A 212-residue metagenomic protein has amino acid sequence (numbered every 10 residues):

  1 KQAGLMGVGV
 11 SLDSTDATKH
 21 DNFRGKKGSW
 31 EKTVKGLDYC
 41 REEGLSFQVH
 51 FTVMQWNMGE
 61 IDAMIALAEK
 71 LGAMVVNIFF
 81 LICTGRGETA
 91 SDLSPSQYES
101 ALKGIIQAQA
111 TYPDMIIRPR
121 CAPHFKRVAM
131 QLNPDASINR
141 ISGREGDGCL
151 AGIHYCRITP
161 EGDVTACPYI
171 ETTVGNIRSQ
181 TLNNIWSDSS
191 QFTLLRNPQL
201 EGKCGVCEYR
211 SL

Functional and structural regions predicted by a protein language model:
K1-G85, S91-P95: Radical SAM/AdoMet-radical enzyme domain recognition
V10, D21, G28, F79 (+6 more regions): Flexible, active-site-adjacent loop/turn segments at secondary-structure boundaries
S96-I138, D163-L212: C-terminal accessory region of radical SAM enzymes
R140-E145: Short, P/G- and charge-enriched loop/turn segments at secondary-structure junctions
C149-I153: Short, small/polar residue-rich loop motifs at catalytic or cofactor-binding pockets
P160: Short, ordered coil/turn segments that flank beta-strands lining enzyme active or ligand-binding pockets
